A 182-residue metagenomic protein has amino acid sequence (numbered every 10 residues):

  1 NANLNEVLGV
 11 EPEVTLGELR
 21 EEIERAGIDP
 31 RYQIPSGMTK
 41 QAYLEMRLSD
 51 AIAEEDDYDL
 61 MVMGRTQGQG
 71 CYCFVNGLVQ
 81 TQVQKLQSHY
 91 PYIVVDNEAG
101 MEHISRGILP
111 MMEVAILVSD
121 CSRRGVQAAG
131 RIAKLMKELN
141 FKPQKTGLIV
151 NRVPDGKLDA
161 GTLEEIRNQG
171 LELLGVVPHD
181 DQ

Functional and structural regions predicted by a protein language model:
N1, M63-R65, N97-E98, C121: Fold-independent oxyanion-binding glycine-rich loops and adjacent beta-strand/coil segments at enzyme active sites
N1-D56: N-terminal phosphate/diphosphate-binding loop that engages ATP/GTP or pyrophosphate donors across diverse enzyme folds
N3-E6, Q69-G70, H103-I104: Short active-site-adjacent helix-start/loop capping segments
A26, P30-Y32, C71-C73, H103: Functionally engaged cysteine thiol sites
K40-D50, E54, D59-V95: Cytosolic-facing regulatory segments adjacent to core modules
C73-V176: Conserved catalytic-core segment of NTP-binding enzymes
Q182: C-terminal boundary of histidine-terminating zinc-finger modules
